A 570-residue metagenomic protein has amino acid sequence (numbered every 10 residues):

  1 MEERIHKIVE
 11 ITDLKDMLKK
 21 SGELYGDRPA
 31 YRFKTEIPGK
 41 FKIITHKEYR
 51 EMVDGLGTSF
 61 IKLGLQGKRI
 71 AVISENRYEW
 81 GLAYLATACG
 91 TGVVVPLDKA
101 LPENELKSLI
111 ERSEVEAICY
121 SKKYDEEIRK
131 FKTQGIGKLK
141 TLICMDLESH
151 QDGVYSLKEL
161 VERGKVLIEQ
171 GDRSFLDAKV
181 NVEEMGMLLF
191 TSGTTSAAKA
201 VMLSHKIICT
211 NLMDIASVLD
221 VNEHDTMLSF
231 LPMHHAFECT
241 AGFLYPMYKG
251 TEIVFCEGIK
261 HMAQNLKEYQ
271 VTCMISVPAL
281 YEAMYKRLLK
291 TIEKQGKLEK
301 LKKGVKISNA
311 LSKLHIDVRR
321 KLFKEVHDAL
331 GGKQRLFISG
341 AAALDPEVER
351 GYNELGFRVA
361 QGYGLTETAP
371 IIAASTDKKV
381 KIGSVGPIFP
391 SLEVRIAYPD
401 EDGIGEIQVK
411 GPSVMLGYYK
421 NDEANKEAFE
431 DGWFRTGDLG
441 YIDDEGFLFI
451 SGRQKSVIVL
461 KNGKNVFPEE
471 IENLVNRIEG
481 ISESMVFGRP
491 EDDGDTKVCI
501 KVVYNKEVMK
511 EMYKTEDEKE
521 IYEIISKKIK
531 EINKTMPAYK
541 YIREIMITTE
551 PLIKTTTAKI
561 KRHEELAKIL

Functional and structural regions predicted by a protein language model:
G26-P29, C144, E162-F190, A197 (+1 more regions): Conserved pre-ATP/AMP-binding loop-to-beta segment of ANL
Y31-R77, G81-L85, P102-K107, S156-V161 (+2 more regions): Conserved AMP-binding/adenylate-forming core of the ANL superfamily
I43-K47, G186-L212: Conserved AMP-binding A3 loop
C89-R163, P490, T496, K506: Structural core segment of the AMP-binding/adenylate-forming
L101, I118, G411, L416-G417 (+1 more regions): AMP-binding/adenylate-forming catalytic core of the ANL superfamily
C209-T226, M233-K324, K333, R358: Conserved AMP-binding/adenylation subdomain of ANL enzymes
M274, V318, L322-L448, Q454-V457 (+1 more regions): Conserved AMP-binding/adenylate-forming
M485-G488, K530-L570: Conserved C-terminal "lid"/linker of ANL adenylate-forming enzymes
